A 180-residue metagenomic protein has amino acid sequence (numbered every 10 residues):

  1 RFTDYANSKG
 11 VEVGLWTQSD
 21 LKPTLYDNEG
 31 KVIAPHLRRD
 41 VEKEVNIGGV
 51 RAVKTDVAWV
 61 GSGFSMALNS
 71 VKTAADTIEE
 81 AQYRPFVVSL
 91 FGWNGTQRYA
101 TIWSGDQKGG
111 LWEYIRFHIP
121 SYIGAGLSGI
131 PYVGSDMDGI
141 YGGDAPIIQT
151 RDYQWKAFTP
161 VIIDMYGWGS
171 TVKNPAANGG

Functional and structural regions predicted by a protein language model:
R1-G180: Catalytic-domain carbohydrate-binding cleft regions of carbohydrate-active enzymes
